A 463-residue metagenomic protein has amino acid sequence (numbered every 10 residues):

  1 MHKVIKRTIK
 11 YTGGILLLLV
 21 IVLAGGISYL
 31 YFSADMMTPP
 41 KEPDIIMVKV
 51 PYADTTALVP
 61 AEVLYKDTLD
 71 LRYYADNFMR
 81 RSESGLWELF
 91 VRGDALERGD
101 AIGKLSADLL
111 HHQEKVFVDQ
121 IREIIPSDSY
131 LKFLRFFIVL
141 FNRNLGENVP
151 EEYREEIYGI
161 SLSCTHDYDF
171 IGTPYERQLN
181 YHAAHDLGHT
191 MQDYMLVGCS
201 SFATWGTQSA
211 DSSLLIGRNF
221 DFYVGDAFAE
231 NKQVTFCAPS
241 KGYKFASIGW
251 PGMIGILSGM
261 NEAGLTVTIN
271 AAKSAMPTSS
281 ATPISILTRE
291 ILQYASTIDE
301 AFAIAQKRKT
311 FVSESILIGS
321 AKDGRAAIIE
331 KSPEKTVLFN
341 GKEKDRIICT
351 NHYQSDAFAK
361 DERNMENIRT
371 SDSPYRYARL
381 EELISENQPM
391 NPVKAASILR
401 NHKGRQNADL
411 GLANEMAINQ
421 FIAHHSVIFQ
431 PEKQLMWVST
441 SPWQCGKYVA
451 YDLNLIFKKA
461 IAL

Functional and structural regions predicted by a protein language model:
M1-V22: N-terminal Sec-pathway targeting helices
K3-R7, P174, L215, S373: Short alpha-helical segments used as structural interaction elements across diverse proteins
G13-L17, G225, Y353, L383: Enrichment for repetitive, rod-forming helical segments
L23-G198, L292-T336, K342-L463: C-terminus-biased signal that marks the final domain/tail of proteins
R177-L287, H424, I428, M436-V438: Internal mixed beta-strand/loop scaffold within catalytic domains of large alpha/beta enzymes
